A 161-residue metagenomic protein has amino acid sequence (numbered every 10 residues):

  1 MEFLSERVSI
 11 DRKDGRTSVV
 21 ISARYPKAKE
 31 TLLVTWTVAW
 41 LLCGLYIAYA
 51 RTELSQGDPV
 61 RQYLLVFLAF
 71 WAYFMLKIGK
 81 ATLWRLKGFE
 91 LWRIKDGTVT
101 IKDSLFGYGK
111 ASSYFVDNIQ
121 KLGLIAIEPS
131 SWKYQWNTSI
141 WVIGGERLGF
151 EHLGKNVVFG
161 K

Functional and structural regions predicted by a protein language model:
M1-L4, K13, Y25, W84-G88 (+1 more regions): Non-transmembrane, membrane-adjacent beta-strand/coil modules in membrane-associated proteins and peripheral
M1-R16, E30-L32: Structural preference for solvent-exposed beta-strand-turn elements and adjacent flexible terminal/loop segments within
V8-I10, V34-W36, W141-I143: Short, low-complexity cationic-aromatic patches
G15-S18, I78, D96-T100: Short, hydrophobic/aromatic-rich segments at coil-to-beta transitions
V19, T37-G44, W92, G144-F150: Short, structured motif recognition centered on aromatic/hydrophobic residues
S22-F89: Alpha-helical transmembrane spans
